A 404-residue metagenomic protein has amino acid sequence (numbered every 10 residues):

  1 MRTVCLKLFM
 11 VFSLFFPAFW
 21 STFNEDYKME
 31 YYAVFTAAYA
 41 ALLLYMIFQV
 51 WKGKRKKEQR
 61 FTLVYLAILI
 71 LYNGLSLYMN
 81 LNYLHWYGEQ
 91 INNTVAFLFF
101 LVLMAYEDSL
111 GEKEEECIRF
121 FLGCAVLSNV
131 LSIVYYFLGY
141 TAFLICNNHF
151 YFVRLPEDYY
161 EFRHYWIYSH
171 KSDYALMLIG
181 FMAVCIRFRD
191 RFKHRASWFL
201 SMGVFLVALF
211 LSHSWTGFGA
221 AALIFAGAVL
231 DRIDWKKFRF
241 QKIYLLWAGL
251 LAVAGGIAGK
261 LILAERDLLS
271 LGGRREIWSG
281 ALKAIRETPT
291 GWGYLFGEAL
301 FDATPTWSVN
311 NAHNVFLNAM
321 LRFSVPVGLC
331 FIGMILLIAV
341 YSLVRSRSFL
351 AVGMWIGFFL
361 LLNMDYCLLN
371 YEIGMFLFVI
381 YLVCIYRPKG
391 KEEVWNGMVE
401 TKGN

Functional and structural regions predicted by a protein language model:
M1-W51, L71-M79, F358-L360: N-terminal signal-anchor transmembrane segment
R2-M10, K54-I68, E114-F121, A196-W198 (+1 more regions): Membrane-interfacial loop-to-transmembrane alpha-helix junctions, especially the N-terminal start
G53, R60, D190-S197, A222-I233 (+3 more regions): Hydrophobic transmembrane alpha-helices and their immediate junctions
V64-I68, Y83-E107, E116, F120-A125: Aromatic-anchored transmembrane helix interface
I118-N147, Y168-H213, G217-D231, Y341: Alpha-helical transmembrane segments of multi-pass inner-membrane proteins
V134-L138, A228-L271: A membrane-periplasm/extracellular boundary helix in multi-pass inner-membrane enzymes that assemble envelope glycans
A183, V352-N363, L368-N404: Transmembrane alpha-helices of multi-pass inner-membrane enzymes
A264-F323, F331: Long extracytoplasmic/lumenal interhelical loops at the membrane interface of multi-pass membrane proteins
